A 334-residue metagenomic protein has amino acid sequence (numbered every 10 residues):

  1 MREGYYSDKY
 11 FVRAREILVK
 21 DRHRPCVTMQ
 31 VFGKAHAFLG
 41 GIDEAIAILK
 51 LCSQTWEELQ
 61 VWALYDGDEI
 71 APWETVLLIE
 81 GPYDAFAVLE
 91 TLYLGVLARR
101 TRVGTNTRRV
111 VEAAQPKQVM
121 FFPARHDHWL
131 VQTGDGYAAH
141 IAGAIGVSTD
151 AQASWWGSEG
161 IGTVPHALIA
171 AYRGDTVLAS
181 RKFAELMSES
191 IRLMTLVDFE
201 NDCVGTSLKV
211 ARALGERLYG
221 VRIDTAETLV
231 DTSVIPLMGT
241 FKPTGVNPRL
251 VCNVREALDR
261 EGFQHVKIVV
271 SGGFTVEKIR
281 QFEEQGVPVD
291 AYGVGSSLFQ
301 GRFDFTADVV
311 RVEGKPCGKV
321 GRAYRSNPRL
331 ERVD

Functional and structural regions predicted by a protein language model:
M1-D84, L92: Flexible, solvent-exposed loop/hinge segments and secondary-structure transition points
M1-R13, D21-H23, K34, F38-G40 (+2 more regions): Gly/Ser/Thr/Ala-enriched C-terminal appendages of enzymes
P25-V27, R217, F305: A generic structural signal for well-ordered coil/turn residues at beta-strand boundaries that shape enzyme active-site
Q30-V31, D127, F299: Alpha-helical scaffold domains
A35, D68-I70, L77-E261, V276-E277: Buried, small/hydrophobic-residue-enriched core segments of structured protein domains
E58, P116-V119, S190, H265 (+1 more regions): A generic structural signal for alpha->beta connector loops
L64, D198, V269-S271: Structural motif
